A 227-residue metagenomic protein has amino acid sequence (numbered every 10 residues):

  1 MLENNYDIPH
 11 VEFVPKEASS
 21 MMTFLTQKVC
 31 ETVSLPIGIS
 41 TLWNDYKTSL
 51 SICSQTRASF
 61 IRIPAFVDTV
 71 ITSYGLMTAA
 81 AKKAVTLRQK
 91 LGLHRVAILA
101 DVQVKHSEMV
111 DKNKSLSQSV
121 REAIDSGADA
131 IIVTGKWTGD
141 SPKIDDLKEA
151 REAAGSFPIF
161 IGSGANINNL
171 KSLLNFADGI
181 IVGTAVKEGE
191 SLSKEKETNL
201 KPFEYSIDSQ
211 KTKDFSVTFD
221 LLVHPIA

Functional and structural regions predicted by a protein language model:
M1-I37, W43-I161, I167-E197, Q210-A227: Alpha/beta enzyme core
E197-F203: Acidic, glycine-rich flexible loop/linker segments
